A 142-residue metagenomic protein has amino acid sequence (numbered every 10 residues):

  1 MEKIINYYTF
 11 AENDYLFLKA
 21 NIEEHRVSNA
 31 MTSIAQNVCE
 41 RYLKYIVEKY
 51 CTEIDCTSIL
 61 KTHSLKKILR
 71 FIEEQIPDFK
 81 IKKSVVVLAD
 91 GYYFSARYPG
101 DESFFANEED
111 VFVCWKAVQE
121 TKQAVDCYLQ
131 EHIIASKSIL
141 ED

Functional and structural regions predicted by a protein language model:
M1-D142: Terminal alpha-helical segments
